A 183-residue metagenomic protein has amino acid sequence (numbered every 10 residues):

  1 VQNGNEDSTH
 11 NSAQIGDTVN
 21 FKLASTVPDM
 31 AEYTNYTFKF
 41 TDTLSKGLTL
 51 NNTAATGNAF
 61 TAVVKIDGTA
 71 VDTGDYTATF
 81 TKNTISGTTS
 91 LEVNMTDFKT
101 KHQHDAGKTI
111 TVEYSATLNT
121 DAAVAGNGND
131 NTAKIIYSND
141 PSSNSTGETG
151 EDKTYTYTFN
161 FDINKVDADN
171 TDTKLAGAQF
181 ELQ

Functional and structural regions predicted by a protein language model:
V1-Q183: Solvent-exposed loop/turn and edge beta-strand elements of beta-rich ligand-binding domains
